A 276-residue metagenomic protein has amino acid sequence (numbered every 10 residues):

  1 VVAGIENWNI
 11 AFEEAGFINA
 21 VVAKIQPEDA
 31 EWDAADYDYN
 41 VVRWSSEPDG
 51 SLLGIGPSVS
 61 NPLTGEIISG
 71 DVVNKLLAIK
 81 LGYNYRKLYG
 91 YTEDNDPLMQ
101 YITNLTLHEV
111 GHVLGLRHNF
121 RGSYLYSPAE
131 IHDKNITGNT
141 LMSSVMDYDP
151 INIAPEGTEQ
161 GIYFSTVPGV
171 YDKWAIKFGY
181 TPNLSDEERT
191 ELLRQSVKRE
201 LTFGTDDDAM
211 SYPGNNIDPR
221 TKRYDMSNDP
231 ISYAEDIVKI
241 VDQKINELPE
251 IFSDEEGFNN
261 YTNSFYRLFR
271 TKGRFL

Functional and structural regions predicted by a protein language model:
V2-V113, T140-L141, I151-A154, L268: Metzincin-family zinc-dependent endopeptidase catalytic domain
I68, V73, N119-R121, M146-D147: Generic, ordered loop/turn and secondary-structure boundary motif
P97, S123-L276: Conserved catalytic/binding loops enriched for acidic/polar residues
V110-Y126: Catalytic Zn2+-binding segment of zinc metalloproteases
